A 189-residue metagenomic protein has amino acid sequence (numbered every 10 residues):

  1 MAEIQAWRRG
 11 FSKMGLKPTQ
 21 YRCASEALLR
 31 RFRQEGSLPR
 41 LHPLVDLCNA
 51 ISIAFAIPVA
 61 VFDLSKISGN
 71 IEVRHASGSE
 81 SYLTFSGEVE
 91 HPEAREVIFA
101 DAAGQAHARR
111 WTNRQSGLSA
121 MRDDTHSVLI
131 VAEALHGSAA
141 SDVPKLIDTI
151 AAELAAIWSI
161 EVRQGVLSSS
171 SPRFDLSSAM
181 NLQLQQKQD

Functional and structural regions predicted by a protein language model:
M1-D189: RNA/tRNA-interacting regions in translation and RNA-turnover enzymes
